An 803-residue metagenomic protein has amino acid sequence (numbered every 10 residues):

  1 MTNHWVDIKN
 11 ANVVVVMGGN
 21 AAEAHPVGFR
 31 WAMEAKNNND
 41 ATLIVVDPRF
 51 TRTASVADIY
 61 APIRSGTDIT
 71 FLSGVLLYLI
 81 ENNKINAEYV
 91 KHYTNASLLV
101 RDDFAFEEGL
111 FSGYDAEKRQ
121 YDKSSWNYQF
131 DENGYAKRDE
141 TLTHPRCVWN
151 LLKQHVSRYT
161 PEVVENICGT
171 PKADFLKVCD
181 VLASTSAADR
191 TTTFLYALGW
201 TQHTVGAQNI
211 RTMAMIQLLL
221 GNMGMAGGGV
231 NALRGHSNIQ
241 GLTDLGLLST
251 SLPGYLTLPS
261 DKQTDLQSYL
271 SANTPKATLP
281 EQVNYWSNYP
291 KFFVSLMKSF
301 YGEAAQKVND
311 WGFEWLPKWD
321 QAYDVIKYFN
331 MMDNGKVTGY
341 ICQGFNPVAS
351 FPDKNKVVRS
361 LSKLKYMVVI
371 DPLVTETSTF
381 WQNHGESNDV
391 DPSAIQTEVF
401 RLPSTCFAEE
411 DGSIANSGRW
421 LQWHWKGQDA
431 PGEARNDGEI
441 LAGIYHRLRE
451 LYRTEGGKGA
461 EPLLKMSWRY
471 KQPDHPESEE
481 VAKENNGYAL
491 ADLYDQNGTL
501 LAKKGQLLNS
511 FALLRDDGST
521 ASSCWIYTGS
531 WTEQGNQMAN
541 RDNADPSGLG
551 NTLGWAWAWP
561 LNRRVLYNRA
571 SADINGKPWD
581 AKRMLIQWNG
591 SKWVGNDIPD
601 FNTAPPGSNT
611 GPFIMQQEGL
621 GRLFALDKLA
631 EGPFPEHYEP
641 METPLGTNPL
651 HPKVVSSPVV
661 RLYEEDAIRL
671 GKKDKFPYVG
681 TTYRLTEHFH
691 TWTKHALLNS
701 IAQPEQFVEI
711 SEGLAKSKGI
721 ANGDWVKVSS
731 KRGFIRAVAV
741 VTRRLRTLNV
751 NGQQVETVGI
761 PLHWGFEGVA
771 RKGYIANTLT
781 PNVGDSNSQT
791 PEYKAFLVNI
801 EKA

Functional and structural regions predicted by a protein language model:
M1-E34, A41-I44, T70, V148 (+2 more regions): Extended redox/cofactor-interaction regions of prokaryotic respiratory oxidoreductases
W5, T397-D429, V741, L762: Glycine/threonine-rich phosphate-binding loop and adjacent beta-strand/alpha-helix elements that clamp
T51-A188, L279-P280, N284, L441: Long, well-ordered, tryptophan-enriched scaffold segments
S55-I63, S378-F380, S387, P403 (+1 more regions): Short beta-alpha connecting loops at secondary-structure transitions that line or flank enzyme active sites
H92-A96, V181-L182, A197-G199, G229-Q240 (+2 more regions): A glycine-rich phosphate-binding loop feature that marks nucleotide/adenosyl-phosphate handling sites
V163-T170, Y196-T204, G235-S237, G344-A349: Conserved short loop/turn motifs at secondary-structure junctions
V369-T375, F380-Q382, V390-P392, D429-Y445 (+1 more regions): Phosphate/diphosphate-binding loops
E439-N497, N589, N596-P606, F613-G619 (+3 more regions): Long, contiguous, secondary-structure-rich segments that constitute the structural scaffold of globular domains
